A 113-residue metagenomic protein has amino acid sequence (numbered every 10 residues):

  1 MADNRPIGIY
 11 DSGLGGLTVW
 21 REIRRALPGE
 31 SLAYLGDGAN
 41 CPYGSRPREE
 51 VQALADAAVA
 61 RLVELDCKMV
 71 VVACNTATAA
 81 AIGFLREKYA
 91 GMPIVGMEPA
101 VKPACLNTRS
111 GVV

Functional and structural regions predicted by a protein language model:
M1-V112: Non-catalytic structural scaffold of enzyme domains
